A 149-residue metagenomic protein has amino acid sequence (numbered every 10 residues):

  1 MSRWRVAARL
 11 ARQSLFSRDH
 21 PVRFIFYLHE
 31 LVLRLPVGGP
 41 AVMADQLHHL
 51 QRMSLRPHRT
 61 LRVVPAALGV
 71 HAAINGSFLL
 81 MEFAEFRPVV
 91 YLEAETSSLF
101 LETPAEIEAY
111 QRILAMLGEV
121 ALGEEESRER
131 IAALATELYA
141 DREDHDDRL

Functional and structural regions predicted by a protein language model:
M1-L149: Hydrophobic protein-protein interaction segments
